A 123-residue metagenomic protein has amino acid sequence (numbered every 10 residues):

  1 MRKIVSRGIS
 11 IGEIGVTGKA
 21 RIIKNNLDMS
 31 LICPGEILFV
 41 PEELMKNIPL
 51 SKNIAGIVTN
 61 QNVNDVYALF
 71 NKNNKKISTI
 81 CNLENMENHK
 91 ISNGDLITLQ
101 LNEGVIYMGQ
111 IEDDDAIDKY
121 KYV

Functional and structural regions predicted by a protein language model:
M1-G15: Amphipathic alpha-helical
I14-E36, P41-V123: Acidic, glycine-rich flexible loop/linker segments
